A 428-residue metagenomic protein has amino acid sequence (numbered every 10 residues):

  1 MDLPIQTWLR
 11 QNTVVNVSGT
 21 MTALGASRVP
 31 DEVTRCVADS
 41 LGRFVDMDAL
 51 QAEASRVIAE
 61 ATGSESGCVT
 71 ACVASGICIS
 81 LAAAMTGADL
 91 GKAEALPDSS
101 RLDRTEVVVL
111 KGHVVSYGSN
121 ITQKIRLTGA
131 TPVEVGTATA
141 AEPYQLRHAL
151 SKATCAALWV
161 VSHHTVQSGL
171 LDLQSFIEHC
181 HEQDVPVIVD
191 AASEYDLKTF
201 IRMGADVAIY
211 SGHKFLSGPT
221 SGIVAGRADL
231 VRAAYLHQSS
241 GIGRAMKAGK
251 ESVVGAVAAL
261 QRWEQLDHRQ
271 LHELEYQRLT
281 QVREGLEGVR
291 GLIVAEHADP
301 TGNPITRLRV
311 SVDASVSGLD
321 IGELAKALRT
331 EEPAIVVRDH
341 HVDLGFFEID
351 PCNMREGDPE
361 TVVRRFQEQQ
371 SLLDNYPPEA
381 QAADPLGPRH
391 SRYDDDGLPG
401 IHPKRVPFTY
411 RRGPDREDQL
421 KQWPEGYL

Functional and structural regions predicted by a protein language model:
D2-L24, R28-V29, A52-T70, A74-E264 (+4 more regions): Conserved PLP-enzyme active-site core in the AAT-like
L3, T7-N16, A54, Y276-V289 (+4 more regions): N-terminal, charge-rich interaction modules
P4-I5, E287-A383: Conserved C-terminal alpha-helix-loop-beta "cap" of PLP-dependent enzymes that closes/shapes the active-site mouth
T13-A23, E32-L41, I305-V310, V406: Generic N-terminal amphipathic, Lys/Arg-enriched alpha-helix
L41, V109-K111, V161, V312 (+1 more regions): Short glycine-centered, acidic/aromatic-flanked micro-motifs in structured strand/loop junctions that mark active-site
M47-A52, S66-V69, A191-E194, R244-A248 (+4 more regions): Flexible, glycine/charged-enriched surface loops at secondary-structure junctions
R262-R269, C352: Glycine-rich phosphate/diphosphate-binding loops and the adjacent beta-loop-alpha structural elements that coordinate
P351-K421: Generic C-terminus detector
